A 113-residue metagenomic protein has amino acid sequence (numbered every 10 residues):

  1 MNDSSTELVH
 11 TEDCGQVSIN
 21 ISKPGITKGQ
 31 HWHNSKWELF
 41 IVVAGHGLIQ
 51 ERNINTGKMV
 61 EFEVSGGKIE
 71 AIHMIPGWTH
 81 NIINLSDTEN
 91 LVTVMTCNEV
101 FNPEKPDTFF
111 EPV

Functional and structural regions predicted by a protein language model:
M1-Q16, T27: A short, N-terminal "cap"/entry segment at the start of jelly-roll beta-barrel domains of the cupin/DSBH fold
E7-L8, K28-N34, I41, F62-V64 (+1 more regions): Short histidine-centered beta-strand/loop micro-motifs that create catalytic or ligand/metal-coordination sites
S18-K36: Conserved short histidine dyad/triad with adjacent acidic residue
G29-H31, I49-E51, A71-M74, H80-D87: Short beta-strand His + acidic residue motifs that chelate non-heme Fe in jelly-roll/DSBH and cupin folds
S35-K36, K68, W78-T79: A generic "binding-loop/recognition-motif" signal
S35-N53: Glycine- and acidic-residue-biased ligand/ion/polar-headgroup-sensing regions
N53-P76: Short acidic-glycine-tyrosine-enriched beta hairpin
T56-K58, F62, T79, I83-V113: Double-stranded beta-helix
